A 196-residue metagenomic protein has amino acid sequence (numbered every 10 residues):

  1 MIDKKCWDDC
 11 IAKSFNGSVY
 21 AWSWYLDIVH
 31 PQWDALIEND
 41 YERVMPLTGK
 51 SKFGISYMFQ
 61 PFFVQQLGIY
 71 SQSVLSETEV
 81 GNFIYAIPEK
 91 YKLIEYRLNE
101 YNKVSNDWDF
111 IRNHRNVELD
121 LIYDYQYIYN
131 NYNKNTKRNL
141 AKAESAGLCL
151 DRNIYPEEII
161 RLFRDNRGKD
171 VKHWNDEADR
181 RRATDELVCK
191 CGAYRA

Functional and structural regions predicted by a protein language model:
M1-G54, L98-A196: A conserved beta-strand-loop-helix scaffold within acyl/acetyltransferase catalytic domains
G49-I111: Acyl-donor binding region in acyl/amide transferases
